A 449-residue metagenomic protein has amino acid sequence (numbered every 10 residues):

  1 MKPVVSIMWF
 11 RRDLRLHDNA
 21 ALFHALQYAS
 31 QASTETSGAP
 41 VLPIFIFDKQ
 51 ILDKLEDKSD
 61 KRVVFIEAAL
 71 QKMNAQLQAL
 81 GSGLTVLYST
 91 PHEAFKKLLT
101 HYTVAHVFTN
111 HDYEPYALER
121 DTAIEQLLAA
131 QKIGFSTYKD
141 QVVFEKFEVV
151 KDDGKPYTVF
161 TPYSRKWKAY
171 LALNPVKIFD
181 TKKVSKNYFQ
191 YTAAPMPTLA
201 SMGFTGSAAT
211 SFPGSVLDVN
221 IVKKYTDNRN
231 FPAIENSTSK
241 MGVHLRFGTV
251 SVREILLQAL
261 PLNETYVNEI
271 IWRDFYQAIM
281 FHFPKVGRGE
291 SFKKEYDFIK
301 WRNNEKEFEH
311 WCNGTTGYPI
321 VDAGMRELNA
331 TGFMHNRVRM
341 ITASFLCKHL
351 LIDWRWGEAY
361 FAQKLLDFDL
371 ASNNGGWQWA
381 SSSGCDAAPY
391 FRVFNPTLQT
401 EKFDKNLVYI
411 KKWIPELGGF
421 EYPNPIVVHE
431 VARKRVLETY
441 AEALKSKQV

Functional and structural regions predicted by a protein language model:
M1-L171, L262, R326, E438-A443 (+1 more regions): Trp/Phe/Arg-rich N-terminal binding region typifying the photolyase-homology
R12, D121, D274, V338-M340 (+1 more regions): Hydrophobic alpha-helical segments, especially transmembrane helices and their immediate juxtamembrane helical caps
F23, Q27, D322, M340 (+1 more regions): A broad detector of short, well-ordered amphipathic alpha-helices that serve as recognition/interaction surfaces
S33-T36, D218, C347: Intrinsically disordered, low-complexity serine/threonine-rich segments
Q50-K54, M73-Q76, Y102-A105, N174 (+4 more regions): A short alpha-helix capping/helix-coil boundary motif
E56, D60-V64, W311, T400 (+1 more regions): Charge-dense, low-complexity intrinsically disordered segments
I133, G154-Y296, Q399-V449: Glycine/tryptophan-enriched, flexible segments
I234-K411: Active-site-proximal binding-pocket segments
